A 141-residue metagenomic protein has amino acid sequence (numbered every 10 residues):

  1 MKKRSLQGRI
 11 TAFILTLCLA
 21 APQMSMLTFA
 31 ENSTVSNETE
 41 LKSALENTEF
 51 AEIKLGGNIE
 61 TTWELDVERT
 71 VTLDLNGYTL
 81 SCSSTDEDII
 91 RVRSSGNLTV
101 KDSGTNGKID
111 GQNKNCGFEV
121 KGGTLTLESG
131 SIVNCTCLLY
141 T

Functional and structural regions predicted by a protein language model:
K2-I14: Bacterial N-terminal signal peptides that target proteins for export
F13-Q23: Bacterial N-terminal signal peptides
A21-S33: Sec-dependent signal peptide cleavage junction
E31-G56: Acidic Gly/Asp/Thr-rich repetitive segments characteristic of extracellular carbohydrate-active and adhesion proteins
I59, L80, T105-G111, I132-C137: Beta-rich extracellular carbohydrate-active architectures
E60-T72, S81-K101, D110-L125: Extracellular beta-strand-rich solenoid/capping regions of secreted or surface-exposed proteins that bind or remodel
Y140-T141: Conserved small/polar residues in nucleotide/adenosyl-binding loops
